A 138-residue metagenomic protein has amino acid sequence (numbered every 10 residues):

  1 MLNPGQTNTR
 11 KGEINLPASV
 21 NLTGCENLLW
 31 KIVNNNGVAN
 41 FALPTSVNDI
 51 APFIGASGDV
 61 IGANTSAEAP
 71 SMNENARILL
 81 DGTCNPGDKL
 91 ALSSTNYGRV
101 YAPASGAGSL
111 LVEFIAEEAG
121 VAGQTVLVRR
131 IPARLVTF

Functional and structural regions predicted by a protein language model:
M1-F138: Surface-exposed, low-hydrophobicity beta-strand/loop segments enriched in small/polar/acidic residues
